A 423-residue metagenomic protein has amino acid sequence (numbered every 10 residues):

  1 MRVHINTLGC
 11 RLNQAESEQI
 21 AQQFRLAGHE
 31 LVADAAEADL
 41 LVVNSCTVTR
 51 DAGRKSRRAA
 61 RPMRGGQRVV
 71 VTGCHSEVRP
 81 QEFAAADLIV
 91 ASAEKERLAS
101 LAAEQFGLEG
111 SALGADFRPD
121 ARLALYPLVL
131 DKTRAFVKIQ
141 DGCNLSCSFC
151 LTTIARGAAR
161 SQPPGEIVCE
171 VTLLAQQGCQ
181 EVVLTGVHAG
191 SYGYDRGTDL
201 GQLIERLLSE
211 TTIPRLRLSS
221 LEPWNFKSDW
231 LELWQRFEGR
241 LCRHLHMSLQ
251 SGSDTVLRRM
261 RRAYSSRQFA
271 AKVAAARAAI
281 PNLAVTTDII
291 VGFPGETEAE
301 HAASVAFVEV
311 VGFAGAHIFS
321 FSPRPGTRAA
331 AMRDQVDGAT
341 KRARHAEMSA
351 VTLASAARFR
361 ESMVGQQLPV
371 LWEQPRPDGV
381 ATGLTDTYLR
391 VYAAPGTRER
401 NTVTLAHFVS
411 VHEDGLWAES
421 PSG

Functional and structural regions predicted by a protein language model:
M1-S191, L245, R267-A278, A302-V310 (+2 more regions): Proteins enriched for Cys/Gly/acidic motifs involved in redox and nucleic-acid/cofactor modification
V42, C74, L98, L184 (+7 more regions): Residue-level signal for inorganic ion chemistry
V78-P80, Q176-A299: Conserved SAM/AdoMet-binding glycine-rich loop
L130-T133, C143-N144, S251, L283 (+4 more regions): Short flexible coil/turn linkers enriched for glycine and charged/polar residues that connect secondary-structure
G186, S220, L249-S251, T287-V291 (+5 more regions): Active-site proximal loops enriched in glycine and acidic residues that flank catalytic Cys/His/Asp and coordinate
L257-M260, R328-M332: Short acidic, glycine/proline-rich loop/turn micro-motifs
E296, G312-F313: Contiguous mid-protein beta-loop-alpha structural module that forms a pocket-lining wall or clamp of enzyme active
A331-G423: Terminal RNA-binding accessory module
